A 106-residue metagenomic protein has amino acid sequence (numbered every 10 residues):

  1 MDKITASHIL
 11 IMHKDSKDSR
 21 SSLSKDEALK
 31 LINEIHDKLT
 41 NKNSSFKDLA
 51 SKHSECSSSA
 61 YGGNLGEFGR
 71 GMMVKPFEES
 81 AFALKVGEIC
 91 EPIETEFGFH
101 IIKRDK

Functional and structural regions predicted by a protein language model:
M1-N41, S57-M72, I102-K106: Well-structured core secondary-structure elements of compact alpha/beta domains
D2-K3, S7-H8, K75-V86: Cell-wall glycan
T5-K14, F46-S54, F77, E91-K106: FKBP-type peptidyl-prolyl cis-trans isomerase
K30-D37, K47-K52, E79: Solvent-exposed, polar/charged alpha-helical surfaces in well-ordered, non-transmembrane soluble domains, broadly
T40, S54, F82-K85: Signal for well-folded cores of large energy- and translation-related assemblies
K42-K47, G87: Glycine-centered tight-turn and secondary-structure capping sites
R70-M73, F82, E94: Short capping/connector residues at structural and topological boundaries
